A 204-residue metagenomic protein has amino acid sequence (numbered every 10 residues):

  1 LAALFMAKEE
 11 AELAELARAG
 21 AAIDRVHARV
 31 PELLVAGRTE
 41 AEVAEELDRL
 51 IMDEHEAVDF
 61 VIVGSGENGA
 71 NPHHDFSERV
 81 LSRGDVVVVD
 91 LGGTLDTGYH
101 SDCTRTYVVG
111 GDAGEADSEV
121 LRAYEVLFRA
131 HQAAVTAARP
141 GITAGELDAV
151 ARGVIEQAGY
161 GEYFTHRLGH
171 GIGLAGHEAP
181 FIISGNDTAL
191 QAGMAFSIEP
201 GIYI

Functional and structural regions predicted by a protein language model:
L1-I204: Active-site neighborhoods and metal-handling regions in enzymes and metal-associated proteins
